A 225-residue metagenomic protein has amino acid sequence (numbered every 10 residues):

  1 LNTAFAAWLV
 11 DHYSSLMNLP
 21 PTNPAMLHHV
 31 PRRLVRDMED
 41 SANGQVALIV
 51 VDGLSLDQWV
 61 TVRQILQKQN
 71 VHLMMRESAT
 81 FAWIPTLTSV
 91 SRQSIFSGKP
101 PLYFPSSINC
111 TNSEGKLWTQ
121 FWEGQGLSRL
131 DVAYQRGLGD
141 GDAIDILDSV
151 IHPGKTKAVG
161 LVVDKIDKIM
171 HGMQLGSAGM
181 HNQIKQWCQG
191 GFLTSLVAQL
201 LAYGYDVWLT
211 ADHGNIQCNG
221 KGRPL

Functional and structural regions predicted by a protein language model:
L1-L225: Feature captures the catalytic ectodomains and active-site-proximal regions of enzymes that hydrolyze or transfer
